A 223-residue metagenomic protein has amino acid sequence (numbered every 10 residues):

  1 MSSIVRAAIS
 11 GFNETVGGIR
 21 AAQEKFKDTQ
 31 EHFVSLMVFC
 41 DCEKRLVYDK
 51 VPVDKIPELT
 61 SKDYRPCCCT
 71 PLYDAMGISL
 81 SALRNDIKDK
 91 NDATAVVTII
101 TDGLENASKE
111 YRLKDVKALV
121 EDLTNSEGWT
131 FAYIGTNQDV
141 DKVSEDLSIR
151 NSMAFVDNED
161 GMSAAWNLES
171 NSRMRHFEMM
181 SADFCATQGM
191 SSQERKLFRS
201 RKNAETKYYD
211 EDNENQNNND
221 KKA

Functional and structural regions predicted by a protein language model:
M1-A223: Acidic, low-complexity intrinsically disordered regions
